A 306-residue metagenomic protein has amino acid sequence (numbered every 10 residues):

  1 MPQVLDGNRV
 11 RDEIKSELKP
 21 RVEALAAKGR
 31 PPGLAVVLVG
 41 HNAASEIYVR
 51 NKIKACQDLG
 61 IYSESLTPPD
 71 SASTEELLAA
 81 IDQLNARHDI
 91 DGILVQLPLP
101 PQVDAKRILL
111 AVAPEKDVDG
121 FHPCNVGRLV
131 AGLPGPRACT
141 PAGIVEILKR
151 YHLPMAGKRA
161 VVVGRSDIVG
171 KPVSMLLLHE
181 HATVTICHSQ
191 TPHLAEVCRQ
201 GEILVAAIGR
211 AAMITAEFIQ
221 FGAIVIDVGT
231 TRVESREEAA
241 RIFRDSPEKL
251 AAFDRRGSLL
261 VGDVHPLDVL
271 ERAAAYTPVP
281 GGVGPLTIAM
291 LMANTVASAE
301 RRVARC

Functional and structural regions predicted by a protein language model:
M1-R30: Positively charged, low-complexity intrinsically disordered leader regions
K15, K19, I53, L109 (+7 more regions): Predominant activation on well-ordered alpha-helical scaffold segments within soluble catalytic domains
A24-L34, G40-D58: N-terminal glycine-rich anion-binding loops that anchor highly charged ligand groups
L34, C56-S71, V184-I186: Short beta-strand elements in bilobed, periplasmic/extracellular small-molecule ligand-binding domains
V39-I53, G135-R244, R256-D268: Glycine-rich phosphate/diphosphate-binding loop of Rossmann-like nucleotide-binding domains
E76-H88: Short, well-structured alpha-helical segments in soluble
G92-R159, V197, A212: Anion-binding alpha/beta catalytic cores of soluble intermediary-metabolism enzymes, centered on
A105-V126, G229-R305: Rossmann-fold NAD(P)-binding glycine/threonine-rich loop
